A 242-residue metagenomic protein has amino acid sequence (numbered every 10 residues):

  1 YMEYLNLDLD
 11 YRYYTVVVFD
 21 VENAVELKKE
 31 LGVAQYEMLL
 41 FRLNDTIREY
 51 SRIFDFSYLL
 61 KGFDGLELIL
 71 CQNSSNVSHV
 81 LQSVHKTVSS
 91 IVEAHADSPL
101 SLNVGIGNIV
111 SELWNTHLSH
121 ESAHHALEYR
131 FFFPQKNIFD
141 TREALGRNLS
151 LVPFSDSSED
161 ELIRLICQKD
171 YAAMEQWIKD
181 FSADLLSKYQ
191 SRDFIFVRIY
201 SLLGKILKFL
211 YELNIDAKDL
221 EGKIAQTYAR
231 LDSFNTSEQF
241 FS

Functional and structural regions predicted by a protein language model:
Y1-E3: CheY-like receiver
L5-T15, D20-S242: Cytosolic nucleotide-utilizing catalytic cores of signal-transduction proteins
